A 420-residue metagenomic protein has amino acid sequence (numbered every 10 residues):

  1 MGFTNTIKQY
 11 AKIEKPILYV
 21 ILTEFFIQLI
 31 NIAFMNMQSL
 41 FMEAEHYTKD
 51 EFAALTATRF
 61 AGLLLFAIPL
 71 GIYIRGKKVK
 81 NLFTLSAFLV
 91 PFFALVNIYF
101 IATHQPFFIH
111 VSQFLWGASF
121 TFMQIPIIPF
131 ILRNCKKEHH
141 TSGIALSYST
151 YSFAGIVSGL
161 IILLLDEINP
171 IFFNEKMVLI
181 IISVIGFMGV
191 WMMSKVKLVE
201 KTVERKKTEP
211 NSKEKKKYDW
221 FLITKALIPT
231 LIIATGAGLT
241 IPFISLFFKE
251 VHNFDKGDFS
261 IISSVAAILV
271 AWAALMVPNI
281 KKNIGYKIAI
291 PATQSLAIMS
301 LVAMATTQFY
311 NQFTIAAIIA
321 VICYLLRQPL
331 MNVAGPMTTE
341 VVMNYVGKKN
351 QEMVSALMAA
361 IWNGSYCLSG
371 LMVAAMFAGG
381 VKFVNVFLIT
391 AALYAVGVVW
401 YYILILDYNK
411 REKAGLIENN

Functional and structural regions predicted by a protein language model:
M1-E14, V199-P229, E418-N420: Juxtamembrane intracellular "pre-TM" segments in multi-pass secondary transporters
F3-L65, T224-I262: Helix-loop boundary and gating motifs at the non-cytosolic
A54-I72, S264-M276: Central cavity-lining transmembrane alpha-helices of secondary-active solute carriers, predominantly the Major
F66-V79, D166, A273-Y286, F377-A378: Helix-to-loop junctions at the C-terminal end of transmembrane segments in multipass secondary transporters
F88-T103, L296-F313: C-terminal ends and interior cores of transmembrane alpha-helices in multi-pass membrane transporters/permeases
P106-M123, I315-V333: Hydrophobic core of transmembrane alpha-helices in multi-pass small-molecule transporters, especially MFS/SLC-type
A145-I162, I361-G370: Glycine-rich segments within core transmembrane alpha-helices of 12-TM secondary carriers
D166-V184, A375-Y394: A membrane-interface helix-boundary motif in multi-pass transporters
